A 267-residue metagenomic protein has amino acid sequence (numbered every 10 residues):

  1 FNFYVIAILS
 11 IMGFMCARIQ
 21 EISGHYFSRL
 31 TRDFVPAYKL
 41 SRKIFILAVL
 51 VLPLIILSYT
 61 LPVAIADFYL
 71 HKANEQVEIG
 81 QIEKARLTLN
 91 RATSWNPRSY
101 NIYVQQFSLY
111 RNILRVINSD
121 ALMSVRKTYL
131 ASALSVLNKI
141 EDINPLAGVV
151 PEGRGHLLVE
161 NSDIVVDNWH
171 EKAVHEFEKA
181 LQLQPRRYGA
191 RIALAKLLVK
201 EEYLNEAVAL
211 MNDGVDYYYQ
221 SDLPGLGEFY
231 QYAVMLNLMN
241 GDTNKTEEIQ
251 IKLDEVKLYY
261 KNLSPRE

Functional and structural regions predicted by a protein language model:
F1-F3, Y38, A147, R187: Polar helix-capping/helix-linker motif
F1-R29: Transmembrane alpha-helices of multi-pass inner-membrane enzymes
L30-Y38: Membrane-interface segments at loop-to-transmembrane junctions
Y38-E83: Hydrophobic alpha-helical transmembrane segments in integral membrane proteins
Y69-E267: C-terminal luminal/periplasmic domains and tails of membrane-associated envelope-modifying transferases
